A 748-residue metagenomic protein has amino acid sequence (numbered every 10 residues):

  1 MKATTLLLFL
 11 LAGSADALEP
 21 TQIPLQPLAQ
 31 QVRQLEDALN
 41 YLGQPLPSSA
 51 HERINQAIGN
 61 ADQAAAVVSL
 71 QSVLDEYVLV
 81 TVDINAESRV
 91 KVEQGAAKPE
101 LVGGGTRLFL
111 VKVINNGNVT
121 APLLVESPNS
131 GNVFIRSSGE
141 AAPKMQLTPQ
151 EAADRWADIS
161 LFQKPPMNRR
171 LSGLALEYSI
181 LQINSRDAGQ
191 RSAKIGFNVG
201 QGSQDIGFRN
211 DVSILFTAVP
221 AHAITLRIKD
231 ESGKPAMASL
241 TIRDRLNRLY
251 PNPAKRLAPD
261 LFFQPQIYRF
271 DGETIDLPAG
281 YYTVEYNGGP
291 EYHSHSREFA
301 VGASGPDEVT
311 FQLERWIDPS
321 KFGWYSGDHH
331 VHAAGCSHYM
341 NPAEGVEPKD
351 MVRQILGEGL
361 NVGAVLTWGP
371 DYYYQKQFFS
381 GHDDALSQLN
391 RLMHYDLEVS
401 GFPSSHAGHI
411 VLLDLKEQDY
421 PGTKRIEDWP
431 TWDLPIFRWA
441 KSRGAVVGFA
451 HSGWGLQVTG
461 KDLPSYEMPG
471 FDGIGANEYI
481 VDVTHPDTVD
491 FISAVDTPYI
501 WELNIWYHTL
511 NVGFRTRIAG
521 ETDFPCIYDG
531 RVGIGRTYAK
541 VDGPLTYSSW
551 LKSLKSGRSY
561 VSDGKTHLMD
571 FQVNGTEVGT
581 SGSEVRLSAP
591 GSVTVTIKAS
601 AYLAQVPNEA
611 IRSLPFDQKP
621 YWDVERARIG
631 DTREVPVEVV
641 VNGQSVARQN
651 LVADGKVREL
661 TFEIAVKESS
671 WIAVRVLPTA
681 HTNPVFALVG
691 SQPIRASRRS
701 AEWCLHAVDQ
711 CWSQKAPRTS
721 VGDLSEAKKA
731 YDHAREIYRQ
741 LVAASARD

Functional and structural regions predicted by a protein language model:
K2-G13: Bacterial N-terminal signal peptides
A15-P20, A223: Boundary at the C-terminal end of the N-terminal hydrophobic targeting segment
I23-A50, S239-T241, Y325-H330: Mature N-terminal segment immediately following signal peptide/propeptide cleavage in secreted/periplasmic
Q26, Q34, S48, R53 (+5 more regions): Long, low-hydrophobicity ectodomains and other hydrophilic envelope-associated domains
P27-D37, S49, R53-Q56, A65 (+7 more regions): Extracytoplasmic/secreted proteins, especially bacterial periplasmic and envelope-associated proteins
D37-P47, G59-Q63, D75-L79, N287 (+6 more regions): Sec-exported extracytoplasmic/periplasmic mature domains
A153, L161-P165, R170-Y178, S185-N210 (+10 more regions): C-terminal functional module detector
E291, H295, K321-I518, T522 (+1 more regions): Catalytic cores of extracellular degradative/oxidative enzymes
